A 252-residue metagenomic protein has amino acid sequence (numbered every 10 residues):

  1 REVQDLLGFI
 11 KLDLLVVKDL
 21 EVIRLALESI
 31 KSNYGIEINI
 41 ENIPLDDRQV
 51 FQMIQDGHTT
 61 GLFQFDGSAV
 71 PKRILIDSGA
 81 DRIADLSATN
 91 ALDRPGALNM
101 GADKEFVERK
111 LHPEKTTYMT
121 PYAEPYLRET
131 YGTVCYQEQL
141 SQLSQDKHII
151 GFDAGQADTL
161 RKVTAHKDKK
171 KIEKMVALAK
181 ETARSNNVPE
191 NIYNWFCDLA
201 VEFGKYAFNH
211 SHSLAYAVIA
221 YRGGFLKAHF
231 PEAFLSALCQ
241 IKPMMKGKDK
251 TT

Functional and structural regions predicted by a protein language model:
R1-T252: Noncatalytic, beta-rich nucleic-acid-contacting surfaces in large DNA/RNA-processing enzymes
